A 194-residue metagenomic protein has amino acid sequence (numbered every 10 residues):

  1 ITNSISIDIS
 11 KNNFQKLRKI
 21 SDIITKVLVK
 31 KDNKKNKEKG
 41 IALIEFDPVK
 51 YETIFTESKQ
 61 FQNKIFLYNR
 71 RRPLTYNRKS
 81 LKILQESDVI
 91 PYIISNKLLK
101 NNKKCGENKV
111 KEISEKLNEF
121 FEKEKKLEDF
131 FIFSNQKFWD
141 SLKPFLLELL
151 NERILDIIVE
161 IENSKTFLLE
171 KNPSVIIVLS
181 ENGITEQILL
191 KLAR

Functional and structural regions predicted by a protein language model:
I1-R194: Catalytic-core helical/loop segments in enzymes performing group transfer/polymerization on anionic/lipid-linked
